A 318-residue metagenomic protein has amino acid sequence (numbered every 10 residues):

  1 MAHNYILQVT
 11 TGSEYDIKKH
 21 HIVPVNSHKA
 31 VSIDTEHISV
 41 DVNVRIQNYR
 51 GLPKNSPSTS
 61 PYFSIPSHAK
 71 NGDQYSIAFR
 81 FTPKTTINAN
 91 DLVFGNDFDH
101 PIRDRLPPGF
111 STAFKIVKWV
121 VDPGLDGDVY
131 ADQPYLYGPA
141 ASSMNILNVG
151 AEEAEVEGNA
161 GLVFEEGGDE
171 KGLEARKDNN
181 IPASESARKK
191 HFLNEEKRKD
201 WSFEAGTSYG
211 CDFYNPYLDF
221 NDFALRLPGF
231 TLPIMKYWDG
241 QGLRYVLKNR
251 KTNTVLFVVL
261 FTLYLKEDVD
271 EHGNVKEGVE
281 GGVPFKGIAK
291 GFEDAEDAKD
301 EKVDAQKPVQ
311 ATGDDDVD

Functional and structural regions predicted by a protein language model:
A2-G158: N-terminal onset of structured domains
H3-Y5, A295-D318: Low-complexity, intrinsically disordered regulatory regions in nuclear gene-regulatory/chromatin proteins
H68-N71, K236-D239, V255: Intrinsically disordered, low-complexity regulatory regions enriched in Ser/Pro/Gly/Thr and acidic residues
F81-P83, G168, L247-K251, L265: Residues that form ligand- and interface-recognition hot spots within folded domains
F94-R103, Y245, V258-D270: Amphipathic alpha-helical scaffolding segments
G124-I234, T252: Extended, solvent-exposed segments with strong compositional bias
P233-T252: Short, aromatic- and glycine-rich surface loops/edge beta-strands on solvent-exposed regions
K251-D300, D304: Short beta-strand elements
